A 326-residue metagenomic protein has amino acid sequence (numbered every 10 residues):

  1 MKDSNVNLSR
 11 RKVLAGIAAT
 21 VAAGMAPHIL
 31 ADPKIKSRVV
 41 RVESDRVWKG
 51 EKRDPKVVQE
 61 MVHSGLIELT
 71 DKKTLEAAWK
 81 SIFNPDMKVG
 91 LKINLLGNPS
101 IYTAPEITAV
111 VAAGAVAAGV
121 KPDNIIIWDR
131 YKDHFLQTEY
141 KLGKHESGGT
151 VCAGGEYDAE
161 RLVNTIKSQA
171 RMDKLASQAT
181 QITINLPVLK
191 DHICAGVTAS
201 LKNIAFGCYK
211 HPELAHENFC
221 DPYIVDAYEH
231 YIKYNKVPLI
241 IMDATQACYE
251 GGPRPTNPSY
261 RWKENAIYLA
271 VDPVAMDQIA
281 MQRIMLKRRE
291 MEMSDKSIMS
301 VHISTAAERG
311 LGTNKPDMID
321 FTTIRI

Functional and structural regions predicted by a protein language model:
K2-I326: N-terminal and secondary-structure boundary signal
